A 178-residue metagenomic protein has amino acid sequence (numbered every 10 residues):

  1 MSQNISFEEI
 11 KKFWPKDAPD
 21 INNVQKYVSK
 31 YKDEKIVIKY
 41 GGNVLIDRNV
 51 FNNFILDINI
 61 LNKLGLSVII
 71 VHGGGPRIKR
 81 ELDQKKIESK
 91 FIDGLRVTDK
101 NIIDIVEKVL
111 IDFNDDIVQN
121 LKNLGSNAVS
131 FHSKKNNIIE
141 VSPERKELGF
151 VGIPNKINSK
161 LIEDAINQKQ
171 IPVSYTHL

Functional and structural regions predicted by a protein language model:
S2-I69: N-terminal glycine-/serine-/threonine-rich phosphate-binding loop
E9, K16, D20-N23, R77 (+3 more regions): Exposed alpha-helical structural elements
V44-I46, P76-K79, N136-E140: Short, active-site-adjacent cap segments at secondary-structure transitions
N49-L56, R80-E88: Glycine-rich loop at the start of a catalytic domain that most often binds anionic cofactors/ligands
N52-L56, P76, D115-D116, S159-K160: Residue-level marker for well-ordered alpha-helical positions
G73: Active-site glycine-centered loops adjacent to acidic/histidine catalytic or metal-binding residues that shape
D83-I171: Ligand-binding beta-strand-loop-alpha-helix segment within the catalytic cores of soluble metabolic enzymes
T176-H177: Conserved small/polar residues in nucleotide/adenosyl-binding loops
